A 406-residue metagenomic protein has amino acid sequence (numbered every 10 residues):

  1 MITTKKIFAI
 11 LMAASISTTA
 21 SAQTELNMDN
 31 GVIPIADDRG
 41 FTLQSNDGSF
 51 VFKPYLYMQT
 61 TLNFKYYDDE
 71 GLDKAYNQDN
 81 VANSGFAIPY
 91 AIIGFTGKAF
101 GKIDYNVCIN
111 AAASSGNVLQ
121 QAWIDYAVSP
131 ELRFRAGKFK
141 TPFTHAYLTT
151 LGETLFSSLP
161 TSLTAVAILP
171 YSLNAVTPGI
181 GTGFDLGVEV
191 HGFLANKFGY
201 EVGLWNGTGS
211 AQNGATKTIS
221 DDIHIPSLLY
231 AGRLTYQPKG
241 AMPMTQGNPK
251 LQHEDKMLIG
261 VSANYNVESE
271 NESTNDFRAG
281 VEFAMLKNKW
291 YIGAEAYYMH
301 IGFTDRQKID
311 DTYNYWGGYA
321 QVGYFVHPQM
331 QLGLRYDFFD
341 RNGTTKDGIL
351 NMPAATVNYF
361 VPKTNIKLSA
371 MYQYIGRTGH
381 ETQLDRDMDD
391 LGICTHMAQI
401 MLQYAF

Functional and structural regions predicted by a protein language model:
I2, K6-Q59, A195, F406: N-terminal periplasmic/intermembrane-space "pro-region" immediately following the signal or transit peptide
G31-V32, Q78-G85, A112-G116, P178-I180 (+6 more regions): Replace "Gram-negative outer membrane beta-barrel proteins" with "bacterial and organellar outer membrane beta-barrel
G40-Y67, G71-S210, P226-A241, Q321-G333 (+2 more regions): Outer membrane beta-barrel
S49-Y55, D104, R133, G199 (+6 more regions): Outer-membrane beta-barrel architecture
Y90, L119-Q121, D185-G187, S227-A231 (+6 more regions): Transmembrane beta-barrel architecture of outer membranes
L229-A241, V357, V361, I366 (+1 more regions): Outer-membrane beta-barrel "beta-signal"
R233-N342, N351: Detector for outer-membrane/organellar transmembrane beta-barrel domains, recognizing the amphipathic beta-strand
G323-T378: C-terminal hydrophobic structural anchor segments that stabilize assembly/packing rather than catalytic chemistry
